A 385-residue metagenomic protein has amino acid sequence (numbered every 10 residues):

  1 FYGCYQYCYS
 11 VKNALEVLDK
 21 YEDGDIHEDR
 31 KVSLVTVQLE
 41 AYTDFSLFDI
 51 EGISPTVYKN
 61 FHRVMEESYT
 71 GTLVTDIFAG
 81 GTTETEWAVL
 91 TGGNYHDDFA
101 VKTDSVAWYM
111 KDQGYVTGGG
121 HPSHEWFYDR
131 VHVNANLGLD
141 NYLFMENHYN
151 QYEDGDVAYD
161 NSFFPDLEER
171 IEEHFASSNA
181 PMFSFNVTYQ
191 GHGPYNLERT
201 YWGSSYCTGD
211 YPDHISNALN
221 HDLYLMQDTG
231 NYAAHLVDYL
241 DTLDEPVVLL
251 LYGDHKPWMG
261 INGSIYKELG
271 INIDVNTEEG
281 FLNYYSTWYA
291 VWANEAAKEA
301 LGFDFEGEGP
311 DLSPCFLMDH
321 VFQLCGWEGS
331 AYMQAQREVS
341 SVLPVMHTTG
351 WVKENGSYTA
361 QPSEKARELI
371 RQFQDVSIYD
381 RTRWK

Functional and structural regions predicted by a protein language model:
F1-Y21: N-terminal hydrophobic targeting segments that direct proteins to the cell envelope
L15-L39, D44-K385: Solvent-exposed soluble domains appended to multi-pass membrane proteins
